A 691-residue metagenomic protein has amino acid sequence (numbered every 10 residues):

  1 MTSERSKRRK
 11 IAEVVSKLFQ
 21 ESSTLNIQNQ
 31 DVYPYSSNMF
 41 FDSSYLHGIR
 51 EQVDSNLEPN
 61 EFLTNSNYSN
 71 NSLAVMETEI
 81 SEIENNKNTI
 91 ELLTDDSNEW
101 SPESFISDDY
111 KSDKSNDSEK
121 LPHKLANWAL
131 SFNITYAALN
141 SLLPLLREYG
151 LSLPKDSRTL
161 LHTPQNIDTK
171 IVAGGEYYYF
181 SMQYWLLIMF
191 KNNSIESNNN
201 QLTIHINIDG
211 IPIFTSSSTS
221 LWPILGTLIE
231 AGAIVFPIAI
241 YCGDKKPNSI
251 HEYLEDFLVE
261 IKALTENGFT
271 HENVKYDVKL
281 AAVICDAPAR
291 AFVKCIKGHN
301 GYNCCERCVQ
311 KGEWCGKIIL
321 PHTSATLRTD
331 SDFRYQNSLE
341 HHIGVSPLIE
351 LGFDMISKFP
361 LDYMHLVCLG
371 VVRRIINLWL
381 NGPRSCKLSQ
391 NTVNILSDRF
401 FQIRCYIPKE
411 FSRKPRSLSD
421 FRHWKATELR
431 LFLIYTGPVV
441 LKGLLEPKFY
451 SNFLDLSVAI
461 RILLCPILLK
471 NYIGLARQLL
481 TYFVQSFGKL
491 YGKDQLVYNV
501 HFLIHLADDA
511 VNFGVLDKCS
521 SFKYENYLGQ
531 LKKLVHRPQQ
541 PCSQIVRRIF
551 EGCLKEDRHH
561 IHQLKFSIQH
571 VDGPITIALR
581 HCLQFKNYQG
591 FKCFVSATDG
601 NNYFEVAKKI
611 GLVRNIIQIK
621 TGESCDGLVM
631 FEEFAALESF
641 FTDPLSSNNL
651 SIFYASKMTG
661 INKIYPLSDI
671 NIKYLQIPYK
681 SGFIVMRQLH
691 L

Functional and structural regions predicted by a protein language model:
M1-D117, V613, F631: Polybasic, low-complexity terminal segments and linkers that are predominantly intrinsically disordered and enriched
Q52, N56-E58, L63-V75, E79-K87 (+2 more regions): Terminal interaction-prone segments of large eukaryotic proteins
S115-Q201, R548-I549: Electropositive nucleic-acid engagement tracts
S118-P122, T135-L139, Y179, Q201-I204 (+17 more regions): Generic preference for well-ordered alpha-helical elements
L142, D209, F257, V283 (+5 more regions): Short, conserved catalytic/metal-binding motifs centered on acidic residues
E148-L151, T163, E266-A426, V440 (+1 more regions): Domain-level detector for long, ordered catalytic/regulatory cores in large eukaryotic signaling and trafficking
Y184-I188, I195-S197, L202-G243, V439 (+3 more regions): Acidic, metal-ligating active-site segments
W222-E272, Q310, W314-L361, T621-L691: E2/UBC-UEV (E2-variant) core
